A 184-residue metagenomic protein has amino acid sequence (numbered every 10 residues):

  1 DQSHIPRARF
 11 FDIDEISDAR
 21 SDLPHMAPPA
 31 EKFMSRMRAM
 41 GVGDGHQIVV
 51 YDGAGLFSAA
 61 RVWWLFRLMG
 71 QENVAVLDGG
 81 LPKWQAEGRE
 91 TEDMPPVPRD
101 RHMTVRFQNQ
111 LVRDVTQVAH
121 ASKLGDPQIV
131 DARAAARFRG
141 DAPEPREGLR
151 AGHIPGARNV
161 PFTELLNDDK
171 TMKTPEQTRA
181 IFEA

Functional and structural regions predicted by a protein language model:
D1-A184: Cytosolic catalytic domains that perform sulfur/thiol-centered chemistry
